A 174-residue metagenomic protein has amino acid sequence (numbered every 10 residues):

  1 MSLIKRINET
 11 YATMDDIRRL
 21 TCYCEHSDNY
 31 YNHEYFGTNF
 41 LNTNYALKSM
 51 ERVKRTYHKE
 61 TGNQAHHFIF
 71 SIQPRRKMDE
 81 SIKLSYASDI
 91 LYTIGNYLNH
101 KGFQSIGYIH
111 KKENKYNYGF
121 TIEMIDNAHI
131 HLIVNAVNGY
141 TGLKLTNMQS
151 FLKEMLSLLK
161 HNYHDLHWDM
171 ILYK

Functional and structural regions predicted by a protein language model:
M1-K174: N-terminal nicking endonuclease/strand-transfer module with a His-rich metal-binding environment and a catalytic Tyr
